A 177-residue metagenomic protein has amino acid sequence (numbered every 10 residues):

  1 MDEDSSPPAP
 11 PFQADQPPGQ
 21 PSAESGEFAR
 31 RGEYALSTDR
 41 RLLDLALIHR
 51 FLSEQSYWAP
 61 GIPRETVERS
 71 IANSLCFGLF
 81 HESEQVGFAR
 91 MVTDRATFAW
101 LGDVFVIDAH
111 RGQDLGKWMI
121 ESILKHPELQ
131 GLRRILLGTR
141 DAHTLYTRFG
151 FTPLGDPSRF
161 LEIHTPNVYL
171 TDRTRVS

Functional and structural regions predicted by a protein language model:
D2-P7, P21-I62, D172-S177: Short amphipathic alpha-helix that is part of the acyltransferase structural core
Q13-Q16, Q20: Low-complexity, intrinsically disordered or signal/transmembrane-proximal segments
E27-A29, E33, L154-R173: Short, basic/aromatic-enriched C-terminal tail that caps enzymatic domains
E65-F105: A conserved beta-strand-loop-helix scaffold within acyl/acetyltransferase catalytic domains
V106, I120-I123: Active-site-proximal cofactor/substrate-binding loop regions of enzyme domains
H110-M119: Conserved acetyl-CoA pyrophosphate-binding loop and the N-cap/start of the following alpha-helix in GNAT-like
L129-T165: Conserved active-site alpha-helix within GNAT-family acetyltransferase domains
